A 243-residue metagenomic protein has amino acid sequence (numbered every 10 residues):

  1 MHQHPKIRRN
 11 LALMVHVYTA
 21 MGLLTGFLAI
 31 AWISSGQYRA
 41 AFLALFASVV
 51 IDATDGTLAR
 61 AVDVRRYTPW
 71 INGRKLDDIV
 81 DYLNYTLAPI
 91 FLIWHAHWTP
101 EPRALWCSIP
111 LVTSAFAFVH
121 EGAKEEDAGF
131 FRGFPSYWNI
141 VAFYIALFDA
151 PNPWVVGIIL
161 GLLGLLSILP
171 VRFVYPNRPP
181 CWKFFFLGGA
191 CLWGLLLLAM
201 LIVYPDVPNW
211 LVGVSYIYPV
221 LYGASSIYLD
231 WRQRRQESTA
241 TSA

Functional and structural regions predicted by a protein language model:
M1-H2, D55-R60, P100-V119, G157-R172: Hydrophobic, membrane-facing alpha-helical anchors
M1-K6, D55-G73, G129-R132, S238-A243: Cytosolic, membrane-interface loops and tails of multi-pass inner-membrane proteins
H2, F131-A243: C-terminal membrane-associated helical module and adjoining short loops/tails
P5-V64: Active-site-proximal cofactor/substrate-binding loop regions of enzyme domains
I7-V17, I71-I79, K124-R132, P176-K183: Short, amphipathic, aromatic/basic-enriched membrane-interface segments that mark the entry/exit of transmembrane
V15-A20, A61-A117: Multi-pass membrane catalytic core of lipid/isoprenoid biosynthesis enzymes
L28-L43, I79, L83, L87-S108 (+2 more regions): Helix-coil boundary and interhelical linker segments in multi-pass alpha-helical membrane proteins
L58-R66, A115-A128, I168-P176, A224-W231: C-terminal ends of transmembrane helices
